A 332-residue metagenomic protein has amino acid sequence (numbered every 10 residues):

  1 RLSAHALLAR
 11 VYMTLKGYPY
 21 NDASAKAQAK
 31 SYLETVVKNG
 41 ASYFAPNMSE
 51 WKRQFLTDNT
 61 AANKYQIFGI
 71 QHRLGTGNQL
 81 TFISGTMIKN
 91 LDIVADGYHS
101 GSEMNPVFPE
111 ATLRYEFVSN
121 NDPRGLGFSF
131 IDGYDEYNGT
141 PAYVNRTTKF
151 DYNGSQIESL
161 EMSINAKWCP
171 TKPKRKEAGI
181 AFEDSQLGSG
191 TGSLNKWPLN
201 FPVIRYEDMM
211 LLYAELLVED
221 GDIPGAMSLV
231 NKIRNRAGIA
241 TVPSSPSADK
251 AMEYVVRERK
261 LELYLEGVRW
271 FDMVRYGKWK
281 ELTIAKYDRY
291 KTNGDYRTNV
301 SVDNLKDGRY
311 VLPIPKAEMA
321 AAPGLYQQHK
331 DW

Functional and structural regions predicted by a protein language model:
R1-V37, F68, D122, L126-G127 (+4 more regions): Extended, hydrophobic/aromatic-rich amphipathic alpha-helical segments that build helical scaffolds
L2-Q156, T283-K286: An aromatic- and glycine-enriched ligand-binding surface/loop that stacks and positions planar moieties
G40-A41, A237-A240: Alpha-helical junction/boundary sensor with strong preference for TPR arrays
F44-A45, Q186, T191-S193, A248-K250 (+1 more regions): Residue-level signal for well-ordered alpha-helical segments
Q54-P109, K196, N200-F201, L217 (+2 more regions): Long, intrinsically disordered, low-complexity segments
F117-Y206: Flexible, polar/acidic helix-loop-strand segments at domain edges
